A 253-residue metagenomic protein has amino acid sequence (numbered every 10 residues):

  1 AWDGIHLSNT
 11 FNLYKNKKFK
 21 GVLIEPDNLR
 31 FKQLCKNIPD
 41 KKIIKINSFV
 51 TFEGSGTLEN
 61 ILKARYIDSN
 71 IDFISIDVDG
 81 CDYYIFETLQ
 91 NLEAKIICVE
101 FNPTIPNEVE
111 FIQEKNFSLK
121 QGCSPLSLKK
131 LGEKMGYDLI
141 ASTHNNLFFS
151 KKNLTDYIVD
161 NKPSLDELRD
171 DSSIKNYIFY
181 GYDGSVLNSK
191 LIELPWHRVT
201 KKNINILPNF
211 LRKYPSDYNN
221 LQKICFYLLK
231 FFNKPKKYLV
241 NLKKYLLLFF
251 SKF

Functional and structural regions predicted by a protein language model:
A1-I61, T104-P106: SAM cofactor-binding core of SAM-dependent methyltransferases, primarily the Rossmann-like beta-alpha-beta module
D3-G4, S75-Y84: Short acidic, Gly/Ser-rich segments with clustered Asp/Glu that frequently serve as metal-coordination loops in enzyme
H6-N9, L58-I61, N107-F253: Rossmann-like AdoMet/SAM-dependent catalytic core
F19, K41-I43, L92-K95, Y137: A structural micro-motif
I24, I74-V78, V99: Active-site flanking residues adjacent to catalytic metal/cofactor-binding acidic residues
S55-D68, E87-Q90: Short amphipathic alpha-helix with an adjacent loop that forms part of the alpha/beta core around
N70-I71, A94: Local beta-strand N-terminus motif with an aromatic residue
Y84-F117: A short alpha/beta connector and helix-capping loop motif
